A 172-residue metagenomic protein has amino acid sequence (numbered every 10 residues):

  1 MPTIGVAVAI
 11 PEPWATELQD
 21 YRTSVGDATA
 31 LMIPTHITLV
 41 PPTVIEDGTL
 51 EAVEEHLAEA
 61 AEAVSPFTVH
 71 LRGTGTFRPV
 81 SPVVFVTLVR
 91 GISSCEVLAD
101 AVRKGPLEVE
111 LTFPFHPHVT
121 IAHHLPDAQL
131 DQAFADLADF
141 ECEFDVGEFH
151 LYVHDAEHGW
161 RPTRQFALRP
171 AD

Functional and structural regions predicted by a protein language model:
M1-T68, T76, G91-E148, R161-D172: Basic, often amphipathic N-terminal segments
P79-V80, A156: Short strand-connecting beta-turns/loops that link adjacent beta-strands
S81-V89: Charge-rich, low-complexity N-terminal segments
G147-E157: Short beta-strand segments and strand-loop junctions that repeat across beta-rich extracellular domains
